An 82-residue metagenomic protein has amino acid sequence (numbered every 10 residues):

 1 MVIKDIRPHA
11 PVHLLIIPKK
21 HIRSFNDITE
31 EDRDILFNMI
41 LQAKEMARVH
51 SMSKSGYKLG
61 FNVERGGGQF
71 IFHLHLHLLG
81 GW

Functional and structural regions predicted by a protein language model:
M1-W82: HIT superfamily nucleotide-processing domains
